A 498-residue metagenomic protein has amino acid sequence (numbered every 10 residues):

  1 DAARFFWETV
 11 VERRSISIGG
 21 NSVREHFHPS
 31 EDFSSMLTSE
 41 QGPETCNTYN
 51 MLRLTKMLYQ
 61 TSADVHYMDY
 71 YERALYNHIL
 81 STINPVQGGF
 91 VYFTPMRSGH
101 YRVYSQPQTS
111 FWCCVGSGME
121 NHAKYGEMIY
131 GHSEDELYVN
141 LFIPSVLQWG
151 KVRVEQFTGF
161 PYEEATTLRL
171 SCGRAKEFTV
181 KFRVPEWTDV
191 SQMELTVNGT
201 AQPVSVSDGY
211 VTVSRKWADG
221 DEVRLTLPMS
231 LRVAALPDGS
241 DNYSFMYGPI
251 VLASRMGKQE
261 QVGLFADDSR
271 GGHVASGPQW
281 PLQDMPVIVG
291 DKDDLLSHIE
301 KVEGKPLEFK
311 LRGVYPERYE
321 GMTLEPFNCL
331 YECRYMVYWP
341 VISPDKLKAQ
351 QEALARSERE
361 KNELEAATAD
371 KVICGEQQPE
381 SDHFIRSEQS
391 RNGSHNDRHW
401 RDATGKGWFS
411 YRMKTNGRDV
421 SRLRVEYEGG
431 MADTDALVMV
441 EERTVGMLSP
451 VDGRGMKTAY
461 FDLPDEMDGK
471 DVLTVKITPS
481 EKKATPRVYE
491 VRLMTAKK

Functional and structural regions predicted by a protein language model:
D1, S15-T48, Q106-C114: Solvent-exposed loop and edge beta-strand segments that line ligand/cofactor-binding and catalytic clefts
D1-R4, P43-Y59, V115-Y125: Well-ordered alpha-helical segments within folded domains of soluble proteins
D1-R4, V11, Y59-D69, R174: Structural helix-adjacent loops and short alpha-helical linkers that scaffold large soluble proteins
A3, M68-N77, T82, V86-S171 (+6 more regions): C-terminal beta-rich recognition modules with glycine/proline-rich loops and embedded aromatic residues
E164-L168, F178-V180, S421: Structural beta-strand segments of beta-rich domains
A175-V197, L423: Beta-strand-rich binding/interaction modules
T200-G220, T226-S240, R391-R422, E426-K497: Beta-strand-rich ligand-recognition modules
